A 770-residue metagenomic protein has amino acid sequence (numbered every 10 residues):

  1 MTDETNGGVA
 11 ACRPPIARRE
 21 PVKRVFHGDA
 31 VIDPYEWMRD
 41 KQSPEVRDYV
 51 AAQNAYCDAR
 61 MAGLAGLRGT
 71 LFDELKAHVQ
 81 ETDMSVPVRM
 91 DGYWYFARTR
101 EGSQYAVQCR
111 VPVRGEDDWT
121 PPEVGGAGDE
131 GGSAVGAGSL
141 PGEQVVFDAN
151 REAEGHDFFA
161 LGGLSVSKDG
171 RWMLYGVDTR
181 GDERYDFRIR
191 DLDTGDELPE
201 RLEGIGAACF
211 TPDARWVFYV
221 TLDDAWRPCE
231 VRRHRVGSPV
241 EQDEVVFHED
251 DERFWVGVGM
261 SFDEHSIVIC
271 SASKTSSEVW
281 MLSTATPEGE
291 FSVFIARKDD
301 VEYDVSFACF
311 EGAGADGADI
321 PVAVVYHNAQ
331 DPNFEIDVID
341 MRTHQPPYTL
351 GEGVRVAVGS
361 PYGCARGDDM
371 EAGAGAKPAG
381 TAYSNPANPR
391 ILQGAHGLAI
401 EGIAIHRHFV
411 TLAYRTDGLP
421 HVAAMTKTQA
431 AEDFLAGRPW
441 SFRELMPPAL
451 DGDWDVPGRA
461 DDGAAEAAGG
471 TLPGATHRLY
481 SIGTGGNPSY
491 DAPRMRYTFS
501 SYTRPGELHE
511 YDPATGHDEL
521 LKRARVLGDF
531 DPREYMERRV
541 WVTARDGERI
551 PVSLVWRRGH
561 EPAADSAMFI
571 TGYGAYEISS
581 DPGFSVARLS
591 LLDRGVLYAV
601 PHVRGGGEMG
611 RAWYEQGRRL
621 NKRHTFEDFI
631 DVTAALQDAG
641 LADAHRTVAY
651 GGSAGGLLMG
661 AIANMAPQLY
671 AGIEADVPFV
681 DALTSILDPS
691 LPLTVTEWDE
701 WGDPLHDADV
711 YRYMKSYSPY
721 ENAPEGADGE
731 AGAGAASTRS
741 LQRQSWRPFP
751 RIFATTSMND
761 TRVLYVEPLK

Functional and structural regions predicted by a protein language model:
M1-R494, Y502-G506, E510-Y511, S585 (+2 more regions): Beta-propeller folds
T99, S500, T571-A575, S653 (+1 more regions): Glycine-rich His-Gly loop
V146, N150-L164, V177-G181, P513-H517 (+2 more regions): Cap/lid segment of the alpha/beta-hydrolase catalytic domain
F218, R232, L392, I570 (+3 more regions): Hydrophobic/aromatic beta-strand patches that form the interior of the parallel beta-sheet core in alpha/beta enzyme
V279-T284, V293-R297, D337-I339, G351-V354 (+16 more regions): Composition- and surface-driven signal marking solvent-exposed, interaction-prone regions in large proteins
N328-A329, G402-D417, V542-I550, H602 (+3 more regions): C-terminal substrate/ligand-recognition segments
A404, S489, E534, D546 (+4 more regions): Short, flexible hinge/linker loops that cap or flank conserved catalytic cores
V600-K770: Active-site-proximal cap/loop segments of hydrolase catalytic domains
